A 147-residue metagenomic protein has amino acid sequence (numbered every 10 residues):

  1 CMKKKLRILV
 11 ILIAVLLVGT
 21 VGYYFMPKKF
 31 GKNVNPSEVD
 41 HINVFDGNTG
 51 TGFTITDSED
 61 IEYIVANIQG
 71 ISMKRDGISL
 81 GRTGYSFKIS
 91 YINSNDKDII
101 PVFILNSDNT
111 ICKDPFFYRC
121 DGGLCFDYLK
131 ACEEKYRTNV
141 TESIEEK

Functional and structural regions predicted by a protein language model:
C1-L17: N-terminal Sec-pathway targeting helices
R7, M26-P27, G31, R137-E146: Polybasic/polar functional segments that serve as interface/processing modules
V21-G81: N-terminal export/targeting and maturation segments
V44, I111-D114: Short hydrophobic/aromatic-rich beta-strand segments that constitute the beta-sheet cores of beta-sandwich/beta-barrel
G47-G50, I92-D98, F117: Glycine-centered tight beta-turn/hairpin loop motif at sheet-sheet or coil-to-beta transitions
D57-E62, I68-Q69, F103-T110, G123-F126: A short, sequence-level motif marking secondary-structure junctions
S72-I111: Short, structured surface segments that line ligand/substrate-binding pockets
F116-K147: C-terminal partner/receptor-binding element of secreted or periplasmic proteins
